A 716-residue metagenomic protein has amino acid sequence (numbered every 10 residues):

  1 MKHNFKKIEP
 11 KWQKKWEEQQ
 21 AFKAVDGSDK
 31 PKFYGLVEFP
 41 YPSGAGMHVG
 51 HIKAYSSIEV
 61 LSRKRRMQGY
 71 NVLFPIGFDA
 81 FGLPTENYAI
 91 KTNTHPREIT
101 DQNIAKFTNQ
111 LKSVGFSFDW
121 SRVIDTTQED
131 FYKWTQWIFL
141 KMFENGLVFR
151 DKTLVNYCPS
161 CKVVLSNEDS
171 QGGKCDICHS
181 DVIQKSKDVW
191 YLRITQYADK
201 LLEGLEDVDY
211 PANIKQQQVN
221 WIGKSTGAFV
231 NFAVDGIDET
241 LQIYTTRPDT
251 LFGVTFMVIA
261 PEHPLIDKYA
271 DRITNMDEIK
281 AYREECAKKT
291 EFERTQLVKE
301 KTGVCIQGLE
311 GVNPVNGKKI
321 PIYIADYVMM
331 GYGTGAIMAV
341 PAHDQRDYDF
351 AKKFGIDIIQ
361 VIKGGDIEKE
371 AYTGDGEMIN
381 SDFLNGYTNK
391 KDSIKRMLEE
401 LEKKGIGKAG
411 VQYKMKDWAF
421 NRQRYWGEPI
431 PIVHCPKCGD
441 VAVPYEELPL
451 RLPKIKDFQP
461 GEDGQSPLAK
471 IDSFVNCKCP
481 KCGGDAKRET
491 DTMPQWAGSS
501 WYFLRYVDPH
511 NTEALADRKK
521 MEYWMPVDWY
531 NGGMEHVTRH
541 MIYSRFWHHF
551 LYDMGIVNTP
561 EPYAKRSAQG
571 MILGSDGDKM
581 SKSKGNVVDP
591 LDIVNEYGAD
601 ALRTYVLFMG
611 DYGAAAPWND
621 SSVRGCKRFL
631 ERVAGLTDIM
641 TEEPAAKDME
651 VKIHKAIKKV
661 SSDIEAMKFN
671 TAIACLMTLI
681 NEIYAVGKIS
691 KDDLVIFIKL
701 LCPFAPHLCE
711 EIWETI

Functional and structural regions predicted by a protein language model:
M1-L36, R66-P75, I99-K106, Y282-I324 (+1 more regions): Conserved oxyanion/phosphate-binding beta-strand-loop segments in alpha/beta enzyme cores
K2, K11, K15-Q19, K91-D249 (+8 more regions): Residue patterns forming the tRNA-binding/recognition surfaces of aminoacyl-tRNA synthetases and related DALR
E9, Q13, I194-S225, A260-C305 (+3 more regions): Amphipathic alpha-helical
V25-T94, V123-I138, T245-T246, N313-F350 (+1 more regions): N-terminal catalytic cores of NTP/NDP-binding nucleotidyl/phosphoryl-transfer enzymes
P42-L73, K174-C175, Y332-I362, E428-P436 (+4 more regions): Conserved active-site neighborhood of enzyme catalytic/cofactor-binding cores
I58-E59, N71, H263-E368: Catalytic alpha/beta core of large soluble enzyme barrels
E278, Y282-I306, V361-G364, F383 (+5 more regions): Conserved catalytic alpha/beta cores of large enzymes that bind or transform nucleotide phosphates and polynucleotides
